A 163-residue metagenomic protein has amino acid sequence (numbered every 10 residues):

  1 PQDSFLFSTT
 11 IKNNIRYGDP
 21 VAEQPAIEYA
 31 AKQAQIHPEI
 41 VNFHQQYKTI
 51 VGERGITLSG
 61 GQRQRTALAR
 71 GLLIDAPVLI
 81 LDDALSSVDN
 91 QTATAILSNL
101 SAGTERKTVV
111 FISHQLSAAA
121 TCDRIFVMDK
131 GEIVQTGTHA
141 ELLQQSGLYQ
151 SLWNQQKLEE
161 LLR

Functional and structural regions predicted by a protein language model:
D3-A22, L58, A118-A119: Conserved catalytic motifs of ABC-family nucleotide-binding domains
K12-E53, L97-S98, R106: ABC ATPase nucleotide-binding domain helical subdomain, centered on the C-loop/LSGGQ "ABC signature"
Q33, N42-Q46, S98, A102 (+1 more regions): C-terminal portion of ABC ATPase nucleotide-binding domains
H37-T66, A84, V88-Q91, E159-R163: ABC-fold ATPase nucleotide-binding domain signature/coupling loops
T66-I74: Hydrophobic/aromatic position at a conserved helix-loop-beta junction within ABC-family ATPase nucleotide-binding
L73-P77, R106: A short, proline-enriched helix->beta-strand linker immediately N-terminal to the Walker B motif in ABC-type P-loop
L79-D83: Catalytic Walker B motif of ABC-type/P-loop ATPase nucleotide-binding domains
R106-S113: Conserved H-loop
